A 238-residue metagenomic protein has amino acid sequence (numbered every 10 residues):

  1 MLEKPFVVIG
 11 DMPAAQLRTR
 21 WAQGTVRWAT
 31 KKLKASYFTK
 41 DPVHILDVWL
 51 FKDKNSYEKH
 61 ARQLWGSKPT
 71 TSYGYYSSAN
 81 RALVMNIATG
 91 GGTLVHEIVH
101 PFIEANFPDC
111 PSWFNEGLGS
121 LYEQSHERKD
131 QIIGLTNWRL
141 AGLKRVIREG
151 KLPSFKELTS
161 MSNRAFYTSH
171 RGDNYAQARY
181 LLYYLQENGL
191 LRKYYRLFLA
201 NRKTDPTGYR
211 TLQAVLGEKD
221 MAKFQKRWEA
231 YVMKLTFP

Functional and structural regions predicted by a protein language model:
M1-P111, R128, T204-Q213: Juxtacatalytic substrate-recognition/specificity segment
H60-M85, P108-P238: Acidic/His/Gly-enriched intrinsically disordered linker/tail segments that often contain short helix/coil "MoRF-like"
